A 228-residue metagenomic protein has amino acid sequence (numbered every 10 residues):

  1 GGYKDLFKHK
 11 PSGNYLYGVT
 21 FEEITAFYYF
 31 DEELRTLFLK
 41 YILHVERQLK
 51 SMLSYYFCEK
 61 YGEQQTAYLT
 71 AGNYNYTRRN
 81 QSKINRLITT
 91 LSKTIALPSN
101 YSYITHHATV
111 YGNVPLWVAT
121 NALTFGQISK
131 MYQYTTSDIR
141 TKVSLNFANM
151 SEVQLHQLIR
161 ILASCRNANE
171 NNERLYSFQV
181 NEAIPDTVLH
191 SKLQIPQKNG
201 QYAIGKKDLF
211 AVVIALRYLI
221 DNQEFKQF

Functional and structural regions predicted by a protein language model:
G1-F228: Long, contiguous internal "core" modules enriched in hydrophobic/ aromatic residues
